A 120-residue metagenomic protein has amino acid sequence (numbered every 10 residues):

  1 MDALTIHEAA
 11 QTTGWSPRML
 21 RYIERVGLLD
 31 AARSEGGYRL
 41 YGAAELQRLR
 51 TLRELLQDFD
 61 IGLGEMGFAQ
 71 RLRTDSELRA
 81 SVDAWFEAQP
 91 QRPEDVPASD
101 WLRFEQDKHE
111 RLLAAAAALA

Functional and structural regions predicted by a protein language model:
D2-I6, Q11, R25-V26, D30-A31 (+2 more regions): Arg/Lys-rich, alpha-helical DNA-contact motif
E8-A9, S16-M19: Short glycine/proline-centered loop/turn elements that form peptide/ligand docking sites
Y38: Conserved catalytic core of two-component sensor histidine kinases, primarily the HATPase_c ATP-binding
